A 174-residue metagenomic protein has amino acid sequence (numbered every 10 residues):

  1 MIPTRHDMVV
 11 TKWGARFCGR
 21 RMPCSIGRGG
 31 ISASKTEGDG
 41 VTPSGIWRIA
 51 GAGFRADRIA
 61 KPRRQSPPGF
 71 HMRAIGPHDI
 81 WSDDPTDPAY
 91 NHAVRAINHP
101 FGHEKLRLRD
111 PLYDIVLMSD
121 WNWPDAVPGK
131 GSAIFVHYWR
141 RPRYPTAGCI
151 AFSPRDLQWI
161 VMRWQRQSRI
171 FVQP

Functional and structural regions predicted by a protein language model:
M1-A147, L157-P174: Cell wall/extracellular polymer interaction/catalysis modules
I150: Residues that recognize and position ribonucleotide moieties
S153: Conserved "landmark" site that anchors the functional core of diverse proteins
